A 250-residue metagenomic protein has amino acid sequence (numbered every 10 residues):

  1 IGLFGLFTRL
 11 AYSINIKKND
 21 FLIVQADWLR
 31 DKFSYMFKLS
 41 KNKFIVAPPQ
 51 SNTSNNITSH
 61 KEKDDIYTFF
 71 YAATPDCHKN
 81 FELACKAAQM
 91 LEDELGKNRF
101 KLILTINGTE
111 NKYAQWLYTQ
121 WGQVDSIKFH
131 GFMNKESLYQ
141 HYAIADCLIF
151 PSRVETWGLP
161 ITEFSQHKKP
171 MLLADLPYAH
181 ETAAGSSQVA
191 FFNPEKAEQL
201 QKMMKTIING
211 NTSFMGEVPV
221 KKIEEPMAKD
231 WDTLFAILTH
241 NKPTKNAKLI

Functional and structural regions predicted by a protein language model:
G2-L22: Membrane-proximal helix-turn-helix segments that form the acceptor-binding/catalytic region of lipid-linked
I16-N42: A short, active-site helix/loop in glycosyltransferases that binds the activated sugar's phosphate group
E62-K79, C85-A88, I103: Conserved donor-binding/catalytic core segment of Leloir-type glycosyltransferases
F100-Q115, G131-F132: Glycosyltransferase donor-sugar binding loop
A114-E136: Nucleotide-activated donor-binding/catalytic signature segment of Leloir-type glycosyltransferases, i.e., the conserved
Q140-A145: Short alpha-helical donor nucleotide-sugar binding micro-motif in glycosyltransferases
R153: Aromatic "clamp/platform" in nucleotide-sugar-dependent glycosyltransferases that forms part of the donor/acceptor
V189-E198, T206-G210: Conserved acidic donor-binding segment of nucleotide-sugar-dependent glycosyltransferases
